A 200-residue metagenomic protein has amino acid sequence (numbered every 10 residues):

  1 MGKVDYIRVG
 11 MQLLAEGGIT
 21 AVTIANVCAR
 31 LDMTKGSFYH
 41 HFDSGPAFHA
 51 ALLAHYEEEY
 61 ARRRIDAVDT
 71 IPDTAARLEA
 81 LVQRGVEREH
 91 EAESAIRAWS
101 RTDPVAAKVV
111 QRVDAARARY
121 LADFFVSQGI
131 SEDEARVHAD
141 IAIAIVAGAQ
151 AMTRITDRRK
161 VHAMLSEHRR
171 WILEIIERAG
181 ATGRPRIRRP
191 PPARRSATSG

Functional and structural regions predicted by a protein language model:
G2-D5, V9-A47, A51: Helix-turn-helix
V9-G17, R63-A67, I96, I145-M152: Solvent-exposed, amphipathic alpha-helical segments
L14, F42, H49-E59, R63 (+1 more regions): Alpha-helical DNA-contacting segments of helix-turn-helix folds
A51, R62-A95, A142: Hydrophobic alpha-helical connector segments
A61-R62, R88-S94, P104-G129, D133-D140 (+2 more regions): Amphipathic alpha-helical packing segments from all-alpha helical-bundle domains
E91, A95, I143-K160, L173-R184: Amphipathic C-terminal alpha-helical segment
S100, F124, A149-T153: Membrane-embedded alpha-helical segments of multi-pass transporters/permeases
R158-G200: C-terminal peripheral helix-coil segments that are non-catalytic and often amphipathic
